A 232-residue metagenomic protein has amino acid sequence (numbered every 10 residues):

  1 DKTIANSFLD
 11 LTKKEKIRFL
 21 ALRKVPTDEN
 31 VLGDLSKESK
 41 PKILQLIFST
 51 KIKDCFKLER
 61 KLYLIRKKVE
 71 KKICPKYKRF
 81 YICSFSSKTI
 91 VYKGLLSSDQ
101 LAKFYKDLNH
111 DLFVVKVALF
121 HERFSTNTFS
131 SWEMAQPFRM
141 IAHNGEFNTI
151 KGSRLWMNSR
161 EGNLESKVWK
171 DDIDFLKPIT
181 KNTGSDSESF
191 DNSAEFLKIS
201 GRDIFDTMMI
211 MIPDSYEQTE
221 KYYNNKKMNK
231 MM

Functional and structural regions predicted by a protein language model:
D1-M232: Conserved short alpha-helical segments that host acidic/polar catalytic motifs at enzyme active sites
